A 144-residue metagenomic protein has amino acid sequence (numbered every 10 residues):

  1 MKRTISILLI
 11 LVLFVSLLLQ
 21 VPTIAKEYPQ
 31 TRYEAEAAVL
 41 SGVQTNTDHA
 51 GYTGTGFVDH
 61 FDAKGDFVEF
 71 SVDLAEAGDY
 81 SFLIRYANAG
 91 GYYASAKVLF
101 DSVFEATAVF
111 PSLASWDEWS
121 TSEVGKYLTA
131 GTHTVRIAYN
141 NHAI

Functional and structural regions predicted by a protein language model:
M1-I10: Positively charged n-region of N-terminal signal peptides that target proteins for export
L9, L13-L17: Hydrophobic core
L17-E27: Sec-dependent signal peptide cleavage junction
K26-I144: Extracytoplasmic
